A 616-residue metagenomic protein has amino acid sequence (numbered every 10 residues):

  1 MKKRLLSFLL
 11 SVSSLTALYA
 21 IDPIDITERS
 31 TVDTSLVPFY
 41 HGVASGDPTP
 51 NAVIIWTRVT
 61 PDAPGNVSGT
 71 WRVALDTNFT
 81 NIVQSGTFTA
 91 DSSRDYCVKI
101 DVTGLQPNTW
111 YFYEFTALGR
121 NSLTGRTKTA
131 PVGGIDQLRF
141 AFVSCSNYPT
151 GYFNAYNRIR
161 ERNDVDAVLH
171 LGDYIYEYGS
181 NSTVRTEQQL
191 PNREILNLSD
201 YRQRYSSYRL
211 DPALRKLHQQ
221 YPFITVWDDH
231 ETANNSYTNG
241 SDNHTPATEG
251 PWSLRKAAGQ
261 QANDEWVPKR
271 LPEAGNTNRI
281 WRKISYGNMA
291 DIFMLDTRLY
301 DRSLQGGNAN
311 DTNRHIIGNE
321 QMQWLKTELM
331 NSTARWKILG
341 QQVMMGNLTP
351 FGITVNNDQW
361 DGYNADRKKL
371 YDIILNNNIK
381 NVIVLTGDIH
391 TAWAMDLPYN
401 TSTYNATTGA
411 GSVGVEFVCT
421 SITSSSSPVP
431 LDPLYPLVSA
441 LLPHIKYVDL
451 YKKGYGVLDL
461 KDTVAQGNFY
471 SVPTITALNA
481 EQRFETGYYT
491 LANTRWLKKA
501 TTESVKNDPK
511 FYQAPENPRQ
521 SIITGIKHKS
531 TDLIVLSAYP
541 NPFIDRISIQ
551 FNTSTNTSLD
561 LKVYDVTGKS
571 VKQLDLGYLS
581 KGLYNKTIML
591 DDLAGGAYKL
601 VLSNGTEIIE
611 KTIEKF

Functional and structural regions predicted by a protein language model:
M1-D25, I526: Bacterial Sec-dependent N-terminal signal peptides
K3-L5, V59, V343, T612: Hydrophobic alpha-helical segments, especially transmembrane helices and their immediate juxtamembrane helical caps
S11-S14, G69, G86, G125 (+2 more regions): Small side chains
T16, L478-Q482, L533-I534, E614-K615: An exposure/low-complexity boundary signal
Y19-T31, S530, I544, G568: Bacterial Sec-dependent N-terminal signal peptides
I21-I523: Metal-dependent phosphoester/phosphodiester hydrolase catalytic core
K527-F616: C-terminal outer-membrane/trafficking sorting elements
